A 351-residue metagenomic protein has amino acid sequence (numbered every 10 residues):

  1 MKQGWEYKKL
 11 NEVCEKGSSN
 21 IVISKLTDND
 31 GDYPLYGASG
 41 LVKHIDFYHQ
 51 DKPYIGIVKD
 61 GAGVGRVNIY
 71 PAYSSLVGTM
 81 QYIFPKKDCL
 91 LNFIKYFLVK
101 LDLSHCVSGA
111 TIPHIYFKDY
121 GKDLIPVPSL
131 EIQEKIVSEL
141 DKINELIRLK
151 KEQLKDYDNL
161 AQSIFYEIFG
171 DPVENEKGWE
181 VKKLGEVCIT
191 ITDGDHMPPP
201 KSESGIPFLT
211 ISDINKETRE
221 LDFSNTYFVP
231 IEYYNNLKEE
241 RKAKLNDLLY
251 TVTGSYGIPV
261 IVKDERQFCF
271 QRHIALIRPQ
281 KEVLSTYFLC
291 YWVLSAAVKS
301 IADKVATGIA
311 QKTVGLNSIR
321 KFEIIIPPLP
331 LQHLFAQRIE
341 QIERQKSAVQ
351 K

Functional and structural regions predicted by a protein language model:
M1-I21, K25-G37, K122-V137, Q153-G194 (+1 more regions): Non-catalytic DNA-recognition/assembly elements of restriction-modification systems
K9-K52, N68-P71, S75-V77, G185-P199 (+1 more regions): Sequence-specific dsDNA recognition surfaces
S74-Q81, T111-E131, V252, Q267-A275 (+2 more regions): A short glycine-rich beta-alpha junction/loop motif
E239, D264-R266: Short, conserved secondary-structure segments in the cores of folded domains
Y256-K263: Short, Lys/Arg- and Gly-enriched loop/turn segments at beta-strand edges
T286-V298: Glycine- and charge-enriched low-complexity intrinsically disordered segments
